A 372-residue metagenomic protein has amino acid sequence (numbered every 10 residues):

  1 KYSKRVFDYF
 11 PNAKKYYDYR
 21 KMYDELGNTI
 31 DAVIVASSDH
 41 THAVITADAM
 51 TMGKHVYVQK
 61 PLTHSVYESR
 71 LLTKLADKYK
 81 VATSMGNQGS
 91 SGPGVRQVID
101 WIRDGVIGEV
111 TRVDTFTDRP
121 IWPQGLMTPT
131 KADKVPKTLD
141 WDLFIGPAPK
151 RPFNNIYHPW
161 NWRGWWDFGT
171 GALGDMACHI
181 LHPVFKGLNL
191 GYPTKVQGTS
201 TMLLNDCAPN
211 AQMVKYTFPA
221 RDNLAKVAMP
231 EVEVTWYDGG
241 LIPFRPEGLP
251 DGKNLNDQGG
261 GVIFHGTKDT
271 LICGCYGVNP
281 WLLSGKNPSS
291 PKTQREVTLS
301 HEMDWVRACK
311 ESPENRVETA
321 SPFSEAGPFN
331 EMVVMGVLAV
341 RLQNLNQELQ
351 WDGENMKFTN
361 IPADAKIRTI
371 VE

Functional and structural regions predicted by a protein language model:
K1, K15, V33-A36, V56-V58 (+9 more regions): Structural recognition of the beta-strand scaffold that forms the well-ordered cores of secreted hydrolase catalytic
K1-H55, Y67-A82: N-terminal glycine-/serine-/threonine-rich beta1-alpha1-beta2 phosphate-ribose binding loop of Rossmann-like
Y2, A36-T41, L62-H64, S69 (+5 more regions): Short, solvent-exposed turn/loop segments enriched in Gly/Ser/Thr/Pro and often Arg
Y2-K4, M176, L188, Y192-E372: Glycine-enriched catalytic-core subsegment of oxygenase/oxidase enzymes
F7, R20-Y23, T46-M50, T73 (+8 more regions): Non-transmembrane alpha-helical segments in soluble domains of secreted/periplasmic/extracellular proteins
H55-Y57, T63-L139, L143: A contiguous active-site-proximal alpha/beta segment in oxidoreductase catalytic domains
G92-T115, M127-T130, I145, R151 (+4 more regions): Oxidoreductase and adenylate-handling cofactor-binding alpha/beta cores
G146-T170, E372: Glycine-rich phosphate/pyrophosphate-binding loop and adjacent beta-alpha nucleotide/cofactor-binding cores
